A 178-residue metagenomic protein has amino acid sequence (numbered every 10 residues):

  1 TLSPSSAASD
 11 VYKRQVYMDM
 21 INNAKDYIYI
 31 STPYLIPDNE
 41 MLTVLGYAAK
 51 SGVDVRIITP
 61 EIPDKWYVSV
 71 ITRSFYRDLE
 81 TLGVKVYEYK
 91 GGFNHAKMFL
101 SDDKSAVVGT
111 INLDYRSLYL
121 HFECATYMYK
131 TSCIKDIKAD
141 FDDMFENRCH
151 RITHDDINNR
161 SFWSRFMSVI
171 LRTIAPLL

Functional and structural regions predicted by a protein language model:
T1, Y27-Y29, Y34-L178: PLD/PLD-like phosphodiesterase catalytic module centered on the HKD motif
T1-A8, Y12: Single conserved hydrophobic/aromatic residue that forms the stacking wall/gate of nucleotide- or nucleobase-binding
A7-A8, A24, A48: Small-residue (primarily alanine) positions within well-ordered alpha-helices, especially packing/interaction faces
K13-Y17: A short, well-structured juxtamembrane/interface segment
M18-D26: Secondary-structure "cap/kink" motif recognition
